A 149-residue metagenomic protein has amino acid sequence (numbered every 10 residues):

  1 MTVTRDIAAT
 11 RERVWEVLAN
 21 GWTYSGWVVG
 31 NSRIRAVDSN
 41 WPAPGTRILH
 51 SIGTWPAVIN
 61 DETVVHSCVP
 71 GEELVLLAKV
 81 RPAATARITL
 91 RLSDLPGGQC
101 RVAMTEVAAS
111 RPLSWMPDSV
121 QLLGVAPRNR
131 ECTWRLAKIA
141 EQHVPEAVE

Functional and structural regions predicted by a protein language model:
M1-A43, E149: Hydrophobic ligand-binding cavity/cleft-lining segments
T2, R35-A36, G53, P117-V120 (+1 more regions): Conserved short-loop catalytic and cofactor-binding motifs
T2-D6, N60-E62, R87-T89, T105: Well-ordered beta-strand positions in beta-sheet-rich domains
A8-E12, S39-P42, H66-G71, R91-R101: A short, structured loop/turn motif at beta-sheet edges
V14-L18, Y24, I48, V65 (+3 more regions): Hydrophobic pocket/interface hotspot
V17, W27, V58-I59, T85 (+1 more regions): Alpha-helix N-cap/helix-start motif
R35-P82, R87, W134-E149: Glycine-rich portal/gate segments that line the openings of hydrophobic small-molecule binding cavities
L77-E131, A147-E149: Beta-strand/loop substructures that line and gate deep hydrophobic ligand-binding cavities in soluble
